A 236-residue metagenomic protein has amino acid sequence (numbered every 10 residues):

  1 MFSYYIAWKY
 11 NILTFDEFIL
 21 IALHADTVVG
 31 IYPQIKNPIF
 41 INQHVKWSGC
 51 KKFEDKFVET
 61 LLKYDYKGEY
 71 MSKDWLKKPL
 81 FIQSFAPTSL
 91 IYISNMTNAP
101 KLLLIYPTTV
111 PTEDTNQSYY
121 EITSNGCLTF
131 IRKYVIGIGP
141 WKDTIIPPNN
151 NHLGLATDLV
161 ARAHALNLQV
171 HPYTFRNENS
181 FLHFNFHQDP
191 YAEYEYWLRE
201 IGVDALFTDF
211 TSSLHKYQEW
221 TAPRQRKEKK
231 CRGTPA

Functional and structural regions predicted by a protein language model:
M1-T115, Y119, G126-C127, K133-I136 (+2 more regions): Metal-dependent phosphodiesterase/phospholipase catalytic core, i.e., the His/Asp/Glu-rich active-site region
V28, V135, G202-V203, T211: A structural motif
W47-V58, L102-I105, H164, F186-E200 (+1 more regions): Short, electropositive alpha-helical surface patch
I82, L206-F207: Conserved SAM-binding loop
Q117-E121, H187-Q188: Short gly/ser/thr-rich secondary-structure transition/capping motifs
D143, F210-T211: Flexible loop residues that form catalytic and substrate-binding hotspots at small-molecule/glycan-binding clefts
P148, H152-I201, F207-T208, E219 (+1 more regions): C-terminal soluble interaction/assembly domains
T211-P235: C-terminal helical cap(s) of enzyme catalytic domains, especially alpha/beta-barrels
